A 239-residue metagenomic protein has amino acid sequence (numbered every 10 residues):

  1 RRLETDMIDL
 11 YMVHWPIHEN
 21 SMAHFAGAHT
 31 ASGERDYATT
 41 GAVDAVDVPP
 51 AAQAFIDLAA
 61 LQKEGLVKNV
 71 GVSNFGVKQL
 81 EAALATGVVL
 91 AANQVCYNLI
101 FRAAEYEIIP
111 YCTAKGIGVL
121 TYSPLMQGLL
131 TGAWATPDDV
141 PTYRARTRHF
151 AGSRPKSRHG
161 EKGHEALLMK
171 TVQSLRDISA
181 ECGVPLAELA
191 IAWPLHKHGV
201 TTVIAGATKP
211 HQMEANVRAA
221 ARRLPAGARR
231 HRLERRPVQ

Functional and structural regions predicted by a protein language model:
R1-Y11, L61: CE4/NodB-like, metal-dependent polysaccharide N-deacetylase domain that modifies extracellular/periplasmic N-acetylated
V13-E234: Beta/alpha (TIM)-barrel catalytic core signal, keyed to glycine-rich beta->alpha loops juxtaposed to Asp/Glu that bind
